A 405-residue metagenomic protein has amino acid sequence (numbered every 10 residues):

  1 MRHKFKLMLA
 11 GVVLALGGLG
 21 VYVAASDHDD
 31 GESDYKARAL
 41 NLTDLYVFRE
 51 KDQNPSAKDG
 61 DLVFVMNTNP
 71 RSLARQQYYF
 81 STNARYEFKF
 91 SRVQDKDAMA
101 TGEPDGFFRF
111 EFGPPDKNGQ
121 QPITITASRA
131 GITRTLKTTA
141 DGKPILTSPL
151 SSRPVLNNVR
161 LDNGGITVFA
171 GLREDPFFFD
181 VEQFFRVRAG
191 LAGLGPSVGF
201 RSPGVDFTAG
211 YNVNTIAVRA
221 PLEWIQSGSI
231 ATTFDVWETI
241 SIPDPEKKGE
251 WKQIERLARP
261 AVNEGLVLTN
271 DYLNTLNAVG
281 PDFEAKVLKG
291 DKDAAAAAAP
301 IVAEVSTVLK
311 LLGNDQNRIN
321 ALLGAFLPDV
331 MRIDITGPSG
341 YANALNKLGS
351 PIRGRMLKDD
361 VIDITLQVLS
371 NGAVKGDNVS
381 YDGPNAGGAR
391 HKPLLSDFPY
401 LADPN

Functional and structural regions predicted by a protein language model:
M1-R2, P338: Eukaryotic non-globular interaction segments with acidic/serine-rich, low-complexity composition and alpha-helical
R2-Y22: Gram-negative bacterial Sec-dependent N-terminal signal peptides
V23-N405: Surface-exposed extracytoplasmic segments
